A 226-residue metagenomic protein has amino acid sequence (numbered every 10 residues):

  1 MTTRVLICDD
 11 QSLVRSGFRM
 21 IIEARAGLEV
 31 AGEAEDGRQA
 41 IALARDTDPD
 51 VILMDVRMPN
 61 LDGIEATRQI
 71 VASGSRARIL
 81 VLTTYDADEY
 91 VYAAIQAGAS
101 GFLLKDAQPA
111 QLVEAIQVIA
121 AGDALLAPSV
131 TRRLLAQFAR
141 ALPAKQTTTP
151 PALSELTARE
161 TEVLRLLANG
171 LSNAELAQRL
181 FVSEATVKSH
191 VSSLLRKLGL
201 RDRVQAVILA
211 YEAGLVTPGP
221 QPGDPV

Functional and structural regions predicted by a protein language model:
D9, D55, T83: Active-site residues of response regulator receiver
E33-V51: Acidic, metal-coordinating helix/loop segments flanking the phosphotransfer/catalytic sites of two-component signaling
D36-Q39, L61-E65: Acidic catalytic/metal-coordinating carboxylates
A42, I64-R76: Short amphipathic alpha-helix used as the core "switch/output" element in two-component signaling
M58: Receiver (REC) domain active-site loop signature in two-component systems and cognate sites in sensor histidine kinases
V91-Q96, G101, D106-A158, E162 (+1 more regions): Short, flexible helix-to-coil linker/hinge segments that flank and couple to helix-turn-helix
G170-Q205: Recognition helix of helix-turn-helix DNA-binding domains
L195-V226: Basic, Lys/Arg-enriched C-terminal extension of HTH/homeodomain DNA-binding domains
